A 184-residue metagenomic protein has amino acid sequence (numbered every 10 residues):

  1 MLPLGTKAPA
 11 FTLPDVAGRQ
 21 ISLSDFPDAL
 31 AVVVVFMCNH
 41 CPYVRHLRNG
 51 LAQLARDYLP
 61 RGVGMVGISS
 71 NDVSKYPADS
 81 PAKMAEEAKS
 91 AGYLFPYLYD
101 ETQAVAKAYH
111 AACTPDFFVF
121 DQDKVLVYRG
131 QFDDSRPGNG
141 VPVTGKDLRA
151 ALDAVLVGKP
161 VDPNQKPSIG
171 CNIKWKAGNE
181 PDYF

Functional and structural regions predicted by a protein language model:
M1-N164, N172, N179-F184: Chalcogenol-based redox active-site neighborhoods
